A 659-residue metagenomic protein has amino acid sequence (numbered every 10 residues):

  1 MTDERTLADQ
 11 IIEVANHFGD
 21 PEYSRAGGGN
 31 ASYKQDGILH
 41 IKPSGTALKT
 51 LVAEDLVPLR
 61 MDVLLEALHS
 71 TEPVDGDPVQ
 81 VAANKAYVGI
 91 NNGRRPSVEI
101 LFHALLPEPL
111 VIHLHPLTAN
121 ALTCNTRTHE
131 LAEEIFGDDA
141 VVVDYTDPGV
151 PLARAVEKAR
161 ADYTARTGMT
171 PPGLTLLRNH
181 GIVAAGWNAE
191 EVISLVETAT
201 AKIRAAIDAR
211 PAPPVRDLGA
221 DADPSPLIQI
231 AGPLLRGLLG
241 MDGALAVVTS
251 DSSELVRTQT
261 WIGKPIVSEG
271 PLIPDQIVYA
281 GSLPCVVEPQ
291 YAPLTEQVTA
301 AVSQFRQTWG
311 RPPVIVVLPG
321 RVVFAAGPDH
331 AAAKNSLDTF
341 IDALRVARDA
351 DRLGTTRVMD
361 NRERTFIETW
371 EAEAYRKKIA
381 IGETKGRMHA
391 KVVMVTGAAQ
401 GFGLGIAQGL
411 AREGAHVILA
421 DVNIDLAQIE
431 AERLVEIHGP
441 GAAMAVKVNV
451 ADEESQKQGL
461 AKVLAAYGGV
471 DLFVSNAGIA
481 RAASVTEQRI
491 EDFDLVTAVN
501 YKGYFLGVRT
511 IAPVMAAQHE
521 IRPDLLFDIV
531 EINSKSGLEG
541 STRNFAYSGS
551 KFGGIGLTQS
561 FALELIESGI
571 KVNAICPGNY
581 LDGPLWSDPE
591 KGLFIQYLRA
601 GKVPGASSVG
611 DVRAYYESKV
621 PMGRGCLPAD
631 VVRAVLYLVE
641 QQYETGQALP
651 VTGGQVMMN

Functional and structural regions predicted by a protein language model:
M1-V393, G405: Glycine-rich flexible loops
S484-V485, R489-D494, Y616: Substrate-binding pocket helix/loop in short-chain dehydrogenase/reductase
T486, E539-F545, E567, G623: Active-site loop immediately N-terminal to the catalytic Tyr-X3-Lys motif of short-chain dehydrogenase/reductase
V508, S550, T558: Active-site helix of classical SDR
P513, L563-E564: Alpha-helical segment proximal to the catalytic Tyr-Lys
S534: Residue(s) in the substrate-gating loop at a strand-loop-helix junction that position the organic substrate next
R624-V651, V656: C-terminal substrate-recognition "lid" of short-chain dehydrogenase/reductases
